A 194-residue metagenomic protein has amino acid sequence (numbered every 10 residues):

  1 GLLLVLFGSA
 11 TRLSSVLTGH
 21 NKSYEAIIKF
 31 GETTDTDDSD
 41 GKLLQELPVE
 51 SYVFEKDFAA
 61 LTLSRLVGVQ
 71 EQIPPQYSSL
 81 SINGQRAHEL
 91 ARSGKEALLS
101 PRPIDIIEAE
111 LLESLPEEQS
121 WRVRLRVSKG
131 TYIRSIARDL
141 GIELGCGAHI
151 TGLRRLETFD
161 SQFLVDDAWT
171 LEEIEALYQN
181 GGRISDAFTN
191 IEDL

Functional and structural regions predicted by a protein language model:
G1-L194: Catalytic/RNA-binding core of pseudouridine synthases
